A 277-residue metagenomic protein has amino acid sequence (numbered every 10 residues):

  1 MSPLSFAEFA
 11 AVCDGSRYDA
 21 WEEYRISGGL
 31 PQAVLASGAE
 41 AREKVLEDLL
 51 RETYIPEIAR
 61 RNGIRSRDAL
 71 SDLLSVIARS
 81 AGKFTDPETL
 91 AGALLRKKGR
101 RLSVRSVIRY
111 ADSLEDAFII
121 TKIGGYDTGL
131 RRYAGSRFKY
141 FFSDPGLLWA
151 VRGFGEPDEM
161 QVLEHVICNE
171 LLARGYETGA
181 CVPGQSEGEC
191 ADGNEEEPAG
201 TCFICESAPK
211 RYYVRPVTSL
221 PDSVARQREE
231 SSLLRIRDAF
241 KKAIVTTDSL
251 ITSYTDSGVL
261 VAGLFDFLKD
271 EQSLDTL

Functional and structural regions predicted by a protein language model:
P3-G184: Interdomain hinge/linker elements that couple catalytic modules in large macromolecular machines
S106, D112-S113, F118-L277: A cross-kingdom feature that marks ATP-driven nucleic-acid transaction machinery
